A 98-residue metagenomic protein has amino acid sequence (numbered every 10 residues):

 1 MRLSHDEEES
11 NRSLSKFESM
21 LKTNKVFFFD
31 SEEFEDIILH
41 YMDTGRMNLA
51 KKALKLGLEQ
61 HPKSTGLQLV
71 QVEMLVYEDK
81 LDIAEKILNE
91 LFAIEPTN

Functional and structural regions predicted by a protein language model:
L3-S10, S19-E32: TPR-adjacent "capping" and linker segments in tetratricopeptide-repeat scaffold/adaptor proteins
L14-S15, T44-K51, Y77-I87: Structural signature of tandem alpha-helical TPR/SEL1-like repeats, specifically the intra-repeat loop/turn
D36-I37, Q71: Structural register within alpha-helical repeat arrays
H40-Y41, L75: Residue at a conserved register position within TPR or TPR-like alpha-solenoid repeats
G57, E90-L91: Canonical positions in the second alpha-helix
